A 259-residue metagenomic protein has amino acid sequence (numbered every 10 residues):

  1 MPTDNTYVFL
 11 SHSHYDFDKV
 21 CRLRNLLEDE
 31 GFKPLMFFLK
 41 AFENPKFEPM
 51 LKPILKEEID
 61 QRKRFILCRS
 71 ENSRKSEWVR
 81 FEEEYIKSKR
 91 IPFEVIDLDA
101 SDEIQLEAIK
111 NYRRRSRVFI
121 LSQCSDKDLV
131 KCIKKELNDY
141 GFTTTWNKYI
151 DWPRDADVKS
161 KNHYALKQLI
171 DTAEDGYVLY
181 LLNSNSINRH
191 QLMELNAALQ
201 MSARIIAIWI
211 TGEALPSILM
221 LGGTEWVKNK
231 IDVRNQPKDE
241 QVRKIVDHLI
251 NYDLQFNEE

Functional and structural regions predicted by a protein language model:
M1-R64, K87-Y177, A197-A203, R243-E259: Conserved N-terminal substructure of TIR/SEFIR domains
H12-H14, R69-E71, S122-C124, L181-N185 (+1 more regions): Structural motif
N25, F81-E82, A108, I133-K135 (+1 more regions): Short, aromatic/basic amphipathic alpha-helical patches
F47, E71-K89, S184-A203, E213-I218: Conserved TIR/SEFIR loop-to-helix hotspot centered on a Trp-containing motif with a nearby acidic residue
F65-I66, V178-L179, K230: Short, well-ordered beta-strand core segments
D97, W209-I210: SF2 helicase/translocase ATPase core recognition
S101-R114, E213-V227: Glycine-rich, charge-decorated loop segments at or immediately adjacent to ligand/cofactor-binding or catalytic sites
K228-P237: Short acidic-hydrophobic, aromatic-tinged amphipathic segments that line or gate anion-handling sites
